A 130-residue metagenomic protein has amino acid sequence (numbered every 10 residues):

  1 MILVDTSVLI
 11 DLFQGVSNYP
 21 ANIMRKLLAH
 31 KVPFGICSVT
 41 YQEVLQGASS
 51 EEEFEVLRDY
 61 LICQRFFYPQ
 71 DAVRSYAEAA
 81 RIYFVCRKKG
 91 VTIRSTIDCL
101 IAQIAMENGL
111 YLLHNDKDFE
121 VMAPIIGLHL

Functional and structural regions predicted by a protein language model:
M1, A102, M106-L130: Acidic, PIN/NYN-like endoribonuclease modules and their adjacent C-terminal/linker elements
M1-I36, Q46-D59: Short, well-structured N-terminal submotif of metal-dependent ribonuclease cores
D5-T6, V44, A79, A105: Generic structural signal for small/hydrophobic residues in well-ordered secondary structure, especially within
T6, S38, I97-C99: Conserved glycosyltransferase catalytic-site signature
L9-I10, Y41-V44, F119: A generic structural signal for short hydrophobic patches within well-formed alpha-helices
A21, Y41, F54, Y76-A80 (+1 more regions): A general structural signal for well-ordered alpha-helical segments in protein cores
H30-K31, C63-Q64, K89, N108 (+1 more regions): Structured helix-beta-strand junction loops
F66-Y111: Active-site neighborhoods of divalent-metal-dependent phosphate/nucleic-acid chemistry enzymes
